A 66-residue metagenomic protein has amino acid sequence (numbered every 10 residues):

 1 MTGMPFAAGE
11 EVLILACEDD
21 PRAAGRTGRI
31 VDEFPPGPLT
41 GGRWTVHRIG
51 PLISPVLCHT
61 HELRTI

Functional and structural regions predicted by a protein language model:
G3-I66: Basic/aromatic-rich interaction segments and small domains that mediate binding to polyanionic partners
